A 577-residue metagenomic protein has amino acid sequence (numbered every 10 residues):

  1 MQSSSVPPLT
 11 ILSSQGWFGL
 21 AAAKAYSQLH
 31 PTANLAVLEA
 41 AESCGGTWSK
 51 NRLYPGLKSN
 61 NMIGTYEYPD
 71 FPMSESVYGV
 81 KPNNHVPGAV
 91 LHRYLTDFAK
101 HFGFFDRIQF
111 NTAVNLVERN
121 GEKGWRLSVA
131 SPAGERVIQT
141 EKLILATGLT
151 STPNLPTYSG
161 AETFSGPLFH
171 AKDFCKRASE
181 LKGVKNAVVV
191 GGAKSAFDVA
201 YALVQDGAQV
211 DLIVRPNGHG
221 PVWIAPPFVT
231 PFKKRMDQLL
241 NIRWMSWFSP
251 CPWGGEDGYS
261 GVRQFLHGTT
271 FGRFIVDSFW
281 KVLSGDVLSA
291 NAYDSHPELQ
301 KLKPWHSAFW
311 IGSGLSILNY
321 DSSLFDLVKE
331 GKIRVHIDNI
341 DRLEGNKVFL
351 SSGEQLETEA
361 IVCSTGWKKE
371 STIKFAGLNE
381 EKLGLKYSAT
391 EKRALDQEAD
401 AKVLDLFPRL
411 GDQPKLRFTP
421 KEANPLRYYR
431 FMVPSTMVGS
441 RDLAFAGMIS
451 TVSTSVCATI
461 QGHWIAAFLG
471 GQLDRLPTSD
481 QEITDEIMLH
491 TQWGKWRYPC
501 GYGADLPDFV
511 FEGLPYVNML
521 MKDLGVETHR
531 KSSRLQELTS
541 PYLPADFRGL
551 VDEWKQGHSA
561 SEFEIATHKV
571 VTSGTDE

Functional and structural regions predicted by a protein language model:
Q2-T10, F18-A161, R177, V184 (+3 more regions): N-terminal FAD-binding dinucleotide-binding subdomain shared by FAD-dependent oxidases/monooxygenases
A187: Conserved class I S-adenosyl-L-methionine
